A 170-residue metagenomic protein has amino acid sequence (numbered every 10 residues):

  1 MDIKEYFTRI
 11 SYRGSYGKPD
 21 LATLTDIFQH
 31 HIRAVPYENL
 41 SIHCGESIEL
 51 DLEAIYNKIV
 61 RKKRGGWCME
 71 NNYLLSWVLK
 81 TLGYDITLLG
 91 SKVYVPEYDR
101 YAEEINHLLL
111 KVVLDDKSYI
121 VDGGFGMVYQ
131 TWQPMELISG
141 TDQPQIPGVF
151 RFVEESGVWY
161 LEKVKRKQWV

Functional and structural regions predicted by a protein language model:
M1-K63: Secondary-structure boundary elements
D2-Y12, V35-P36, V93-V170: His-Asp-centered catalytic microenvironments across diverse enzyme cores, prominently the transglutaminase-like
P19, E70-N71, I105: A generic structural signal for residues located within well-ordered alpha-helices of large catalytic or ligand-binding
I32, Y73, D115: Residue-level marker of positions within ordered structural domains that often coincide with functionally constrained
S41, Y73, G90-K92, F125: Short glycine-rich, polar/acidic loop-and-turn segments at beta strand-coil junctions
G45-I48, W77, P96-Y98: Short active-site-adjacent helix-start/loop capping segments
N57-K63, L74-L82, I120-I138: Hydrophobic transmembrane alpha-helix bundles
K63-G90, L110: Cysteine-centered nucleophilic/redox motifs
